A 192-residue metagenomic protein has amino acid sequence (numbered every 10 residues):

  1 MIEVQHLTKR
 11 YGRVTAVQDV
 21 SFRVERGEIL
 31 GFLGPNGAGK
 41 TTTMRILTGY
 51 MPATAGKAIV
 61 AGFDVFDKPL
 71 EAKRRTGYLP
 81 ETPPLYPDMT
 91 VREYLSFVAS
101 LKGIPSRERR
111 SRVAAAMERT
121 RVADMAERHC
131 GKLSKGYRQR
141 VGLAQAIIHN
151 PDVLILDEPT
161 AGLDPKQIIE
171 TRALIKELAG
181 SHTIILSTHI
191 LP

Functional and structural regions predicted by a protein language model:
P35-G39: Walker A (P-loop) phosphate-binding loop of ABC-type ATPase nucleotide-binding domains
G56-D67, E71-T76: Conserved ABC transporter NBD signature motif
D88, H129-L133: Conserved ABC ATPase signature
S96, S100, R107-M125: Conserved ABC ATPase "signature" region
I148-D152, S181: A short, proline-enriched helix->beta-strand linker immediately N-terminal to the Walker B motif in ABC-type P-loop
L154-E158, L163: Catalytic Walker B motif of ABC-type/P-loop ATPase nucleotide-binding domains
I168-G180: Helical segment within the ABC ATPase nucleotide-binding domain
